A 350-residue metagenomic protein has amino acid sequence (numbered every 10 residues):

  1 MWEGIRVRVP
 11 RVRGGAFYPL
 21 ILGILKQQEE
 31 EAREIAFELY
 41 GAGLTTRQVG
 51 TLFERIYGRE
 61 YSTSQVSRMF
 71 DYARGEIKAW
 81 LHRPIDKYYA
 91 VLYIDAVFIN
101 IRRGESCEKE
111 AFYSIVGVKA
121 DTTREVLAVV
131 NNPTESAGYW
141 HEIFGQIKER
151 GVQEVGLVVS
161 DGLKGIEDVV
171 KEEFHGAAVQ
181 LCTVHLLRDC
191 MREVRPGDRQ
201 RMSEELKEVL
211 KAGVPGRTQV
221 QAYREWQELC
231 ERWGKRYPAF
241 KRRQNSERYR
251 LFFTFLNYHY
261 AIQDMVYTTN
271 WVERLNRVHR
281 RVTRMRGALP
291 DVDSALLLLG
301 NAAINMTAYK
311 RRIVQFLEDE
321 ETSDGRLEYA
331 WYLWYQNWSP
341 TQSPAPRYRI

Functional and structural regions predicted by a protein language model:
I5-G14, L20-Q28, R59-E60, R68-V159 (+3 more regions): RNase H-like nuclease fold core
Y18, C190-E228: Metal-dependent DNA phosphodiester-chemistry modules and their immediately adjacent helices/loops in DNA-processing
E30-G43: Short, amphipathic alpha-helical "recognition" segments used to contact nucleic acids or chromatin
R47-G58: DNA-recognition alpha helix
L157-K164, V169-K207: Conserved beta-strand -> loop -> alpha-helix junction used to position metal-binding or nucleic-acid-contacting
K211-I350: Acidic/histidine-rich catalytic cores and adjacent linkers of DNA breakage/strand-transfer/modification proteins
